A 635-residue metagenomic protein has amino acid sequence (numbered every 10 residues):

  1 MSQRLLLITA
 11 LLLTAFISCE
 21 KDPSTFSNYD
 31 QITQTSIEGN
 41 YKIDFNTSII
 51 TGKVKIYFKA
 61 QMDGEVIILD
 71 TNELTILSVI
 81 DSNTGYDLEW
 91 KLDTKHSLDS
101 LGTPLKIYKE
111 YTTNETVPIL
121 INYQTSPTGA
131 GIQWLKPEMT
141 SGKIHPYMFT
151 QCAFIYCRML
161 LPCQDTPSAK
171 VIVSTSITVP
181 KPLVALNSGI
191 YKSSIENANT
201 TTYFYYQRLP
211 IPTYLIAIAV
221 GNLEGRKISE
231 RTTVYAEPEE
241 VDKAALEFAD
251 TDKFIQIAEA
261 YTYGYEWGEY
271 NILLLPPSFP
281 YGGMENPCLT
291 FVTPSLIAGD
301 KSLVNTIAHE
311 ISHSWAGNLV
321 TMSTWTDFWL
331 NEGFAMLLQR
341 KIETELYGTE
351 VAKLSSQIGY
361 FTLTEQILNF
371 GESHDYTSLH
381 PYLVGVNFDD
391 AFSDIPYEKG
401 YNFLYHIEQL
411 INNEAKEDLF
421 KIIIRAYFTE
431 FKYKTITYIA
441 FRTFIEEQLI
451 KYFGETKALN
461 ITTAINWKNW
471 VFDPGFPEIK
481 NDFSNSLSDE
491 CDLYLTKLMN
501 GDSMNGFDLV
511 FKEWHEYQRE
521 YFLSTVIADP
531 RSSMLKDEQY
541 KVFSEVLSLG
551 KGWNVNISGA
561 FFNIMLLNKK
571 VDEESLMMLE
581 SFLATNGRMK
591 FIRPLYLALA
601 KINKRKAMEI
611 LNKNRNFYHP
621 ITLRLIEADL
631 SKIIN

Functional and structural regions predicted by a protein language model:
C19-T51, L77, S141-Y147, P167: N-terminal, polar/Ser/Thr-rich
G52, Q151-I155, C163-A308, L337: Hydrophobic helix-coil surface modules that form long, contiguous segments used for peptide/substrate interaction
K55-L74, D165, V173-P180: Surface-exposed beta-strand/loop patches in extracellular or lumenal glycoproteins
E73-T140: A surface-exposed beta-strand-loop module
A249, T293-G359: Zinc-dependent metallopeptidase catalytic helix centered on the HExxH motif and its immediate flanking segment
E332-N402, I461-P474: Acidic/His/Gly-enriched intrinsically disordered linker/tail segments that often contain short helix/coil "MoRF-like"
S393-N481, K541, I564: Amphipathic alpha-helical substructures
N402, N469-K551, N556-S558: Long, His/Glu/Asp-enriched segments that create or flank divalent metal/ion-associated functional microenvironments
